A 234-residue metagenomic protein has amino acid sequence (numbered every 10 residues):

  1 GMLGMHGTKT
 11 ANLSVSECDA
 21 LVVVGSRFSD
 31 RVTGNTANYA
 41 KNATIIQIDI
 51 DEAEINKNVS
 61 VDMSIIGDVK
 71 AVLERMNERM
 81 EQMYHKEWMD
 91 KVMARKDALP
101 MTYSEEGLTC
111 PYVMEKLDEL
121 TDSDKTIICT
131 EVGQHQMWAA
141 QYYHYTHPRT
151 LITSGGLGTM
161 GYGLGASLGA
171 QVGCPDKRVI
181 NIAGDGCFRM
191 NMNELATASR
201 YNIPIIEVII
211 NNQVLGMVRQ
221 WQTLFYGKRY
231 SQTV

Functional and structural regions predicted by a protein language model:
G1, V32-T36, N56-S60, N77 (+4 more regions): Short acidic, glycine/serine/threonine-rich loops at helix termini
G1-K91: Glycine-rich, acidic loop regions that bind phosphate or pyrophosphate groups
M5-T8, M63-K70, Q82, K86-M93 (+5 more regions): Electropositive phosphate-/nucleotide-binding environments in soluble metabolic enzymes
T8-S29, M137-L215: Thiamine diphosphate
L21-V24, I48-D51, V72, M76-M83 (+8 more regions): Change "in soluble alpha/beta enzymes" to "in soluble alpha/beta proteins
Q47, C129, I182-A183: Generic enzyme active-site microenvironment
M93-Q171: Active-site diphosphate/adenylate-binding microenvironment
Q220-V234: Acidic, Ser/Thr-rich peripheral helices and adjacent loops at domain boundaries
